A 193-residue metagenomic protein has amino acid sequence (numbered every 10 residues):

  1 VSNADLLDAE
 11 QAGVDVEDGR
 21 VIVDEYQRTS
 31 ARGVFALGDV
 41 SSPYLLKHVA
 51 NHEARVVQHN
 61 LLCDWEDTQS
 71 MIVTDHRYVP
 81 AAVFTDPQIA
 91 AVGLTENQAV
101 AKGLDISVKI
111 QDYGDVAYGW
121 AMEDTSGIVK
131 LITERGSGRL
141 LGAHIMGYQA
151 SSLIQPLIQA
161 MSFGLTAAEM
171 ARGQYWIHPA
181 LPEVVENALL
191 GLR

Functional and structural regions predicted by a protein language model:
V1-T68: FAD-site-proximal beta/loop scaffold in flavoenzymes
N3-D8, I72-D75, D112: Alpha-helix initiation/capping motif
D24-R28, N51-H52, D64-S70, G138-L140 (+2 more regions): Short C-terminal domain-edge/linker segments immediately following a structured domain
R28-T29, G33, D75-H76, M122-E123: Solvent-exposed alpha-helices and their adjacent loops that cap or buttress functional pockets in soluble metabolic
P43-N51, H59-Q98: Rossmann-like dinucleotide-binding cores of NAD(P)H-dependent redox enzymes
V79, F84-R193: Flexible, glycine-rich terminal cap/loop adjacent to redox cofactors in electron-transfer oxidoreductases
